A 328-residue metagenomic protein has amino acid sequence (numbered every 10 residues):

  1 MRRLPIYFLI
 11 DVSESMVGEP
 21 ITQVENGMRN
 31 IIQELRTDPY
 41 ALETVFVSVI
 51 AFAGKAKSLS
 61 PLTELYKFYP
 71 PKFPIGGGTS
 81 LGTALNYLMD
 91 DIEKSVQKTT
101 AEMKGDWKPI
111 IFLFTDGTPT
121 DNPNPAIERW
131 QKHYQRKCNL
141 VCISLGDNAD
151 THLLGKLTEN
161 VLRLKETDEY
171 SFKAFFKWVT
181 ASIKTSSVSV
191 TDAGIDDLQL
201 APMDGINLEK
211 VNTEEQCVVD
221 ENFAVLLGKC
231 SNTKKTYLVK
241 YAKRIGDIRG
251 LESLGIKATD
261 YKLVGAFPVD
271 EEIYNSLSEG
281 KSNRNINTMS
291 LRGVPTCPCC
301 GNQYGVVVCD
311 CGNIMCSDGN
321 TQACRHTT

Functional and structural regions predicted by a protein language model:
M1-S60, L88, I110-F114: Von Willebrand factor
M16, K55-D90, T118, Y134-R136: Short, charged loop segments at secondary-structure junctions
T99, G117-L157, R163-T167: VWA/integrin I-like adhesion module and closely mimicked acidic/polar interface patches used
D147-A201: Von Willebrand factor A/integrin I-like adhesion domains
E215-L227, R284-G305, N313-G319: Short, flexible, mixed-charge glycine/proline-rich loop motifs that serve as phosphate/nucleic-acid-contacting
C230-T233, C297-C300, V308-C309, C324-H326: Short cysteine-rich clusters marking metal-coordination/redox-active sites
K234-Y241, Q303-G305, N313-M315, T328: Cys/His-rich microdomains that often coordinate metals
Y241-R249, V308-I314, N320-R325: Short cysteine/histidine-rich zinc-coordinating motifs and their immediately flanking basic loops
